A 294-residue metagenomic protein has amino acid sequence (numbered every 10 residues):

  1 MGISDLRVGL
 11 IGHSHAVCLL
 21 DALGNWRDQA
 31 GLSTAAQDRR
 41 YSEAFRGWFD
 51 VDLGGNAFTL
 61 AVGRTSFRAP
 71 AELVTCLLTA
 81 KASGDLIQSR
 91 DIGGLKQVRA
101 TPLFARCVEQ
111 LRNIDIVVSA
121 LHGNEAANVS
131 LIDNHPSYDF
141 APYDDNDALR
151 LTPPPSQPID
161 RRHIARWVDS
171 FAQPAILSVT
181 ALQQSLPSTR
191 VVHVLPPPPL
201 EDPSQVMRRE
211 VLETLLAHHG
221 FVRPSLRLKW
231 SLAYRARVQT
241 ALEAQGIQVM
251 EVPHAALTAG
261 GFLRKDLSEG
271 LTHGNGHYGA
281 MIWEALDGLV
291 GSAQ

Functional and structural regions predicted by a protein language model:
G2-I116, G260-F262, L286: Basic, amphipathic N-terminal segments that precede the first structured/catalytic domain
L10, S119, H193-L195: Structural beta-sheet core signal
G93-W167, P197-V206: Oxyanion-hole/transition-state-stabilizing segment in secreted/luminal serine hydrolases and related acyltransferases
L95-A105, R161-A181, P224-V238, G276-A280: Well-ordered, non-membrane alpha-helical segments in soluble/globular domains
S156-L216, R227-W230: Hydrophobic, aromatic-enriched interface-forming segments
L195-P197, A244-R264: Acidic carboxylate-rich catalytic motifs and surrounding loops in phosphoryl-/glycosyl-chemistry enzymes
P203-E251: Substrate-gating cap/lid alpha-helix
K265-Q294: Histidine-centered active-site loop/cap adjacent to the catalytic His in serine esterases/O-acetyl transfer systems
